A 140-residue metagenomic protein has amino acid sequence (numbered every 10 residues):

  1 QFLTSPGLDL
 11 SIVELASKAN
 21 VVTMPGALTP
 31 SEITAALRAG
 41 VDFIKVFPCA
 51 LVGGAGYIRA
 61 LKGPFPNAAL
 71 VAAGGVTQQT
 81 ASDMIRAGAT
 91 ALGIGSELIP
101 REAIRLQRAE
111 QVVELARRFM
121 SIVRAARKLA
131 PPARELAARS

Functional and structural regions predicted by a protein language model:
Q1-D9, V21-I33, D42-A50, V71: Catalytic beta/alpha-barrel core
Q1-L3, K18-M24, R38-F43, P64-A68 (+1 more regions): Glycine-enriched alpha-helix->loop->beta-strand junction motifs that scaffold or abut catalytic
P6-I12, K45-G54, G88-E110, R118: Glycine-rich phosphate-binding active-site loops on the catalytic face of alpha/beta enzymes
A16-N20, I85, R101-L136: C-terminal helical cap(s) of enzyme catalytic domains, especially alpha/beta-barrels
P30-I44, G54-L61, Q107: Anionic-ligand binding region
S31-A39, V76-L92, L136-A137: Catalytic cores of alpha/beta
